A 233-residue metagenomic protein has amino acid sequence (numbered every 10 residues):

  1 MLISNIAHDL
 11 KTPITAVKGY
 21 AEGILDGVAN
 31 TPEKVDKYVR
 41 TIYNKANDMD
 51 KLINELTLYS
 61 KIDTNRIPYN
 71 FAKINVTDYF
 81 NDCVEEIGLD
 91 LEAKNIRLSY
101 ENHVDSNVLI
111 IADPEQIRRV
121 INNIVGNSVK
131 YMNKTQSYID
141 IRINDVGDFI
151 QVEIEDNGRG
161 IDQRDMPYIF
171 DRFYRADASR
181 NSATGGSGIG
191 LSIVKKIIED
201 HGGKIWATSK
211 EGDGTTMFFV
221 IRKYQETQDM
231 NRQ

Functional and structural regions predicted by a protein language model:
N44-M49: Short alpha-helical segment of the dimerization/phosphotransfer core of two-component systems
T64-Y69, L109-A112: Conserved micro-motifs of the catalytic ATP-binding
N70-G88: A conserved beta-strand-to-alpha-helix junction within the catalytic ATP-binding
S128-V129: Short helix-loop "hinge" at the ATP-lid/N-box region of the Bergerat-fold HATPase_c
D156: Acidic ATP/Mg2+-coordinating residue in the GHKL
I161-R175: Short conserved segment of the HATPase_c
G202-G203: Conserved glycine-rich
